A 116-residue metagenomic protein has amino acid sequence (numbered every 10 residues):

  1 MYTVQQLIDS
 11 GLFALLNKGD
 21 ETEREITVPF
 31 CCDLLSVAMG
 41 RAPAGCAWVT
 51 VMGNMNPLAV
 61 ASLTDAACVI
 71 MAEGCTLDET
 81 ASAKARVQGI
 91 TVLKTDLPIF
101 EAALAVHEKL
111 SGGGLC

Functional and structural regions predicted by a protein language model:
M1-E23: N-terminal, charge-rich interaction modules
E23-R24, C32-A47, V51-C116: Feature captures the catalytic cores and cofactor-binding loops of soluble hydro-lyases/lyases that act on carboxylate
T27: Conserved SET/PR domain catalytic loop and adjacent active-site segment of histone-lysine N-methyltransferases
